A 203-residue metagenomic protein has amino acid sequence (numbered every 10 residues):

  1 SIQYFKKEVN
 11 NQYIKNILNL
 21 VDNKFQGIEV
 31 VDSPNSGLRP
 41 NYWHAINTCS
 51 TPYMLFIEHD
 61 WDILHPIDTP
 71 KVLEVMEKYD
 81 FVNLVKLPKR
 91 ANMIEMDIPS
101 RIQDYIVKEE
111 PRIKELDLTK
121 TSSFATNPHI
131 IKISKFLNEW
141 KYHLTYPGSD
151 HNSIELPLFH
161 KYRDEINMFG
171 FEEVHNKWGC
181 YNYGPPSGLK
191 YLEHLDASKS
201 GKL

Functional and structural regions predicted by a protein language model:
S1-V30: Acidic donor-binding segment of Leloir-type glycosyltransferases
S33-N41, L64: A short, glycine-/small-residue-rich helix N-cap motif at loop->alpha-helix starts within glycosyltransferase
W43-Y53: Active-site nucleotide-sugar/metal-binding loop of Leloir-type enzymes
P52-D62: Short beta-strand-to-loop acidic/aromatic patch adjacent to the donor-nucleotide binding site
P66-P88: Conserved donor-nucleotide/metal-binding helix-loop-beta segment in metal-dependent transferases, i.e., the alpha-helix
N83-P99: Short beta-strand-to-loop element that shapes/binds the nucleotide-sugar donor at the catalytic cleft/hinge
N92, E110-I131: A recurrent flexible, glycine/aromatic-enriched loop bordering the glycosyltransferase active site that acts as
F124, P128-L203: C-terminal catalytic/acceptor-binding lobe
